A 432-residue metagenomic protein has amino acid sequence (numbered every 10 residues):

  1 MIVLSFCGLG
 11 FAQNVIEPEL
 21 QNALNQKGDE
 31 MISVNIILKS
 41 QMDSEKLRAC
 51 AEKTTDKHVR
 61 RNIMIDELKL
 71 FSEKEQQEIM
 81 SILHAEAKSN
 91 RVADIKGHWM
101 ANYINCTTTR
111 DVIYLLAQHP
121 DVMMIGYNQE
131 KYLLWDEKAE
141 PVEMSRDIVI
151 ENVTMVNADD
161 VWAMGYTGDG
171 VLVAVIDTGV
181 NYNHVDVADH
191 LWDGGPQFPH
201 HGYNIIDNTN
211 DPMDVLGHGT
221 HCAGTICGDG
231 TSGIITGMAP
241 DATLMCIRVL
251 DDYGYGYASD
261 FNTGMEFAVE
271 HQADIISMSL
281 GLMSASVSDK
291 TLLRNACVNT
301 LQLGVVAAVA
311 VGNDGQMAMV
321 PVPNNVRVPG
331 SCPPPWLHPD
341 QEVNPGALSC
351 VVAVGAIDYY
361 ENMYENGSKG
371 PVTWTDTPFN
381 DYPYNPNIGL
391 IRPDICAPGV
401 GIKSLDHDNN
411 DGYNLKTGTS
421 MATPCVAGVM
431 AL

Functional and structural regions predicted by a protein language model:
M1-V15: Bacterial Sec-dependent N-terminal signal peptides
Q13, L24, G28-D29, D160-H201 (+9 more regions): Subtilisin-like serine protease catalytic core
Q13-E137: Inhibitory N-terminal propeptides of secreted protease zymogens
I36-Q41, T108-T109, Y127-E130, A174-G179 (+10 more regions): Active-site-proximal beta-strand/loop segments in catalytic clefts of secreted hydrolases
L115-L172, V185-D186, E361-E365, G370: Protease zymogen maturation seam
Q197, R327-A431: Extracellular S/T/G-rich loop segment that most often corresponds to the catalytic His/Ser-adjacent loop
M265-S288, A310-V311: Short acidic, glycine-rich surface-loop motifs adjacent to enzyme active sites
D289-G304: Catalytic-core regions built around general acid/base machinery
